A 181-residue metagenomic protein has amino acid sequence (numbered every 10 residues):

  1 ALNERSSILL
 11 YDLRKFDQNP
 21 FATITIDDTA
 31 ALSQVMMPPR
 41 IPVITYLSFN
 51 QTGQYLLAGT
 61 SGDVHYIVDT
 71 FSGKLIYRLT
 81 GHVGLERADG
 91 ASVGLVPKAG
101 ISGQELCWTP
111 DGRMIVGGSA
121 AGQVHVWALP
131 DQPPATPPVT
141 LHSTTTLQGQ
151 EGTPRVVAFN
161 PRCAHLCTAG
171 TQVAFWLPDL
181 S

Functional and structural regions predicted by a protein language model:
A1-S181: WD40-repeat beta-propeller superdomains and closely related acidic/aromatic-rich repeat-like regions
